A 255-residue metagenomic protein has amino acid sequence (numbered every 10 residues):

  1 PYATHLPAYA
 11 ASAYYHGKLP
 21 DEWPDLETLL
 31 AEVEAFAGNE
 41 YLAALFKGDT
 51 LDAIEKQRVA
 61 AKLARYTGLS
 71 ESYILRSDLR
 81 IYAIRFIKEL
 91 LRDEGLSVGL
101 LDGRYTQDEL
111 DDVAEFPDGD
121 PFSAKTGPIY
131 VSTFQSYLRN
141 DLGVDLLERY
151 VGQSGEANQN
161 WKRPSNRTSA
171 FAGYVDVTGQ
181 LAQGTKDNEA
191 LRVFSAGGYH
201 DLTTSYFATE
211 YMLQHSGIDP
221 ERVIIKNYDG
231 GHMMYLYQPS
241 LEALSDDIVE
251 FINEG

Functional and structural regions predicted by a protein language model:
P1-K125: Alpha/beta-hydrolase
T4-A10, G217-M233: Catalytic histidine neighborhood in serine/cysteine hydrolases with alpha/beta-hydrolase-type architecture
L75-R80, L191, S205-H215: Short alpha-helix in the alpha/beta-hydrolase fold that links the catalytic acid
V98-V175: Small-residue-rich helix-loop
V175-G184, A208-S216: Alpha-helical scaffolding within the catalytic cores of extracellular/periplasmic polymer-degrading hydrolases
F194-G197: Short beta-strand/loop motif that positions the catalytic acidic residue of the alpha/beta-hydrolase fold
H200-T204: Acidic catalytic loop of the alpha/beta-hydrolase fold
G231-L241: Catalytic histidine-centered segment of alpha/beta-hydrolase-like enzymes
